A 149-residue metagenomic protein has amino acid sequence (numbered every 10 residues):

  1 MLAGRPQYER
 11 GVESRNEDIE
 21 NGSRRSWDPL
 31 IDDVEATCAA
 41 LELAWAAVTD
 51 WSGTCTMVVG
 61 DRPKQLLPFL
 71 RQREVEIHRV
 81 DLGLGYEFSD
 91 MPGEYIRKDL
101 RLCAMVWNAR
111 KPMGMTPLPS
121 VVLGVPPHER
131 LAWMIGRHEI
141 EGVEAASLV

Functional and structural regions predicted by a protein language model:
M1-C55: Active-site-adjacent scaffolding segments
L2-Y8, A47-V149: Structured surface interface patches that mediate subunit assembly and partner/cofactor docking
